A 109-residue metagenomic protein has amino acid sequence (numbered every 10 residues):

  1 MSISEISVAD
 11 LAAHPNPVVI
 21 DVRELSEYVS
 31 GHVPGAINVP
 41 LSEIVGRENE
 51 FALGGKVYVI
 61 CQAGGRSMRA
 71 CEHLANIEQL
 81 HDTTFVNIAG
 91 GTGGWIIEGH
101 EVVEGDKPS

Functional and structural regions predicted by a protein language model:
M1-V18, V22-K56, S67-S109: Rhodanese-like catalytic fold shared by cysteine-dependent sulfurtransferases and DSP/PTP-type phosphatases
I60: Short, surface-exposed ligand- or partner-binding patches at beta-edge/loop junctions that are enriched in aromatics
